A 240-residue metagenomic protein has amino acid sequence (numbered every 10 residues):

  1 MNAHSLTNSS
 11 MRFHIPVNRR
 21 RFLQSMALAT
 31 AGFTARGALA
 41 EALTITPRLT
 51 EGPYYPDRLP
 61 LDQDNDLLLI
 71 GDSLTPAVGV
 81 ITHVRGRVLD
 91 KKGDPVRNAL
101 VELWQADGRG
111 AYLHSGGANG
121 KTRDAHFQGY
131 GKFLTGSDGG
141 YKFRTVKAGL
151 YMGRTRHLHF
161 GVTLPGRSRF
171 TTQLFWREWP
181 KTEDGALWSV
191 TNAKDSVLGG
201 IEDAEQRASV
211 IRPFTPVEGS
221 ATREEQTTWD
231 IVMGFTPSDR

Functional and structural regions predicted by a protein language model:
M1-V17, L28-G32: N-terminal secretory signal peptides
S5, V17, Y54-D57, L61 (+1 more regions): Generic low-complexity segments that are intrinsically disordered, proline-rich and/or Lys/Arg-biased
N8-H14, R21, G234-S238: …; additionally, a secondary subgroup of soluble metalloenzymes is captured
R12, R21, G32, H126 (+2 more regions): Intrinsic disorder/low-structure terminal segments
L23-M26: Membrane engagement elements in two modes
E41-V210, A221-R240: Beta-strand-dominated extracellular/periplasmic modules and repeats in secreted or surface-exposed proteins
